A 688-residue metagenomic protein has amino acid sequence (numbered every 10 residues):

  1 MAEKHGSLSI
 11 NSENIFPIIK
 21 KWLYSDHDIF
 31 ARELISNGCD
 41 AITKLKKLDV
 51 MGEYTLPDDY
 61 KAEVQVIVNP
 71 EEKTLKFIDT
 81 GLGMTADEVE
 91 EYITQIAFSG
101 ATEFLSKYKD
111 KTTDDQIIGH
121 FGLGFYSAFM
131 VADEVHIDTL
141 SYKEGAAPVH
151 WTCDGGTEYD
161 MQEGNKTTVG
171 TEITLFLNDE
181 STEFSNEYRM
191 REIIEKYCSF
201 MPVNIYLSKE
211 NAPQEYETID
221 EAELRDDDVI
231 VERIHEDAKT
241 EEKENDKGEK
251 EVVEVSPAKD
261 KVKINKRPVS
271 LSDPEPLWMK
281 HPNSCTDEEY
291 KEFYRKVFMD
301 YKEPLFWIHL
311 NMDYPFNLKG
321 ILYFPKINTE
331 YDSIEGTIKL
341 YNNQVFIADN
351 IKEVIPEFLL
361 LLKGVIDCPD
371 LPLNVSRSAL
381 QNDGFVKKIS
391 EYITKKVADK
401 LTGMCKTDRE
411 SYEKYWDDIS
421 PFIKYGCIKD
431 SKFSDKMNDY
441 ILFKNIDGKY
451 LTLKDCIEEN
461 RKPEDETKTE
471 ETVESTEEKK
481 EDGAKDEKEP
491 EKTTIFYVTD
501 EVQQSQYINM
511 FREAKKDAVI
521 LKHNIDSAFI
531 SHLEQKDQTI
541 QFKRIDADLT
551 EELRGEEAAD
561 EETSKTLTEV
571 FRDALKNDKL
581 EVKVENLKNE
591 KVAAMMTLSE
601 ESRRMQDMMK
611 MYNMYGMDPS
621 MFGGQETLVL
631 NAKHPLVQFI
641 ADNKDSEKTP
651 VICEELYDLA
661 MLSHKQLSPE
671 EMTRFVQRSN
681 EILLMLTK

Functional and structural regions predicted by a protein language model:
M1-D179, E183-S185, E192, S199 (+6 more regions): GHKL (Bergerat-fold) ATPase N-terminal catalytic module, capturing the glycine-rich phosphate-binding loop and acidic
I117, V135-E158, N178-T182, Y188-K688: GHKL/Bergerat-fold ATPase module in large chromosome/replication-associated machines
